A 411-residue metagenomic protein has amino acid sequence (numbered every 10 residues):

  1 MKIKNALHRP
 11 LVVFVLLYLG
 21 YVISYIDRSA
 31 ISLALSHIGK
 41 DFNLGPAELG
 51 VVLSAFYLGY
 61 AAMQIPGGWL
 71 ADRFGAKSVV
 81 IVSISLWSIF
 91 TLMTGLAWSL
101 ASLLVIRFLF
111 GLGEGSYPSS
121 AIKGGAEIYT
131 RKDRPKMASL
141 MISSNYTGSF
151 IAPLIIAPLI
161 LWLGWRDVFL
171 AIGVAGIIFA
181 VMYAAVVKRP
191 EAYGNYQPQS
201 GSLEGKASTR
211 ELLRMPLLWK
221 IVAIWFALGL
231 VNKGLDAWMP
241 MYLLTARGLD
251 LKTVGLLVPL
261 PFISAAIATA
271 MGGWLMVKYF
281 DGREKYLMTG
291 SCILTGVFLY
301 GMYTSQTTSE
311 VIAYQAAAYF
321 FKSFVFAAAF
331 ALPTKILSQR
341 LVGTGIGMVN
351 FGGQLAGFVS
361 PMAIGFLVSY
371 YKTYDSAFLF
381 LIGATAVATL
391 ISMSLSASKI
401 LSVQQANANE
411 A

Functional and structural regions predicted by a protein language model:
I31-S32, P216-T269, F326: Extracytoplasmic gate region of multi-pass secondary transporters
A62-L100: Conserved MFS/SLC helix-loop-helix module at the cytosolic interface between two early adjacent transmembrane helices
Q64-G75, T269-G282, V368: Helix-to-loop junctions at the C-terminal end of transmembrane segments in multipass secondary transporters
R73-I84, V277-C292: Cytoplasmic membrane-interface "Motif A"-like loop-to-helix N-cap segments of 12-TM Major Facilitator Superfamily
I106-N145: Cytoplasmic helix-loop-helix junction between adjacent transmembrane helices in 12-TM secondary transporters
M141-V187: Helix-loop-helix hairpin linking two adjacent transmembrane segments in secondary transporters
A185-S208, S402-A408: Flexible cytoplasmic inter-helical loops of multi-pass small-molecule transporters
G282-A329: C-terminal transmembrane helical hairpin of 12-TM major facilitator-type secondary transporters
